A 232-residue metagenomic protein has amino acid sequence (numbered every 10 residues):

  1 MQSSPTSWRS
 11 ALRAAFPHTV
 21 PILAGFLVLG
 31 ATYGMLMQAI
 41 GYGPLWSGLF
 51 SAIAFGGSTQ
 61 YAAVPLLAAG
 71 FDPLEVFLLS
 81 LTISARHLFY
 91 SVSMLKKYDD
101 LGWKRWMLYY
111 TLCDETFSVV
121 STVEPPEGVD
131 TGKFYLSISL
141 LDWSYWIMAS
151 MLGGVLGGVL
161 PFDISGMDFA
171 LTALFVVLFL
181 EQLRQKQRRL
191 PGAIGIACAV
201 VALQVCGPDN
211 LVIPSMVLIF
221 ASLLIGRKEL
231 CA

Functional and structural regions predicted by a protein language model:
M1-A14: Short, Lys/Arg-rich, polar N-terminal cytosolic tail immediately upstream of the first transmembrane signal-anchor
Q2-S4, L78-F162, M167-D168: Helix-loop-helix junctions within the multi-pass membrane cores of secondary transporters/permeases
A14-Y109, Y145, L211: Pore-lining transmembrane helices
P17, P21, G25, D99 (+5 more regions): Generic secondary-structure signature for well-ordered alpha-helical cores
G41, G70, D100, G128 (+2 more regions): Helix-loop interface residues and adjacent transmembrane-helix termini in multi-pass membrane transporters, primarily
T59-Y61, H87-L88, S118-V119, V200 (+1 more regions): Hydrophobic transmembrane alpha-helices of multi-pass small-molecule transporters
G132-P214, A221, I225: Membrane-embedded alpha-helical modules
I225-A232: Membrane-interface capping segments at transmembrane-helix boundaries
